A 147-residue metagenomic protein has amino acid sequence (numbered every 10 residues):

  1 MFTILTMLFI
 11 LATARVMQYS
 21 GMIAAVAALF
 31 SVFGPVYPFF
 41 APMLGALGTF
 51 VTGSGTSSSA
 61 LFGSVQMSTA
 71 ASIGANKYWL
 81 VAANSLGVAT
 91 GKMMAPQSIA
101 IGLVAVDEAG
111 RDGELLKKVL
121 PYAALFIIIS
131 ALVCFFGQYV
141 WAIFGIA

Functional and structural regions predicted by a protein language model:
M1-M7, Y37, P121, F126: Helical membrane-embedded segments and adjacent short helical loop/helix-boundary regions of multi-pass membrane
L5-M17, G34-V65: Hydrophobic alpha-helical transmembrane segments of multi-pass integral membrane proteins, predominantly secondary
T6-L8, V36-F50, I73-Q97: Alpha-helical transmembrane segments of multi-pass membrane proteins
A14-V26, V51, C134-G145: Transmembrane helix-loop junctions in multi-pass membrane proteins
M17-I23, T56, Q97, I101: Short glycine/threonine-rich loop-to-helix capping motif typified by GTGT followed within a few residues by an Asp-Pro
Q18-P35, S64-V65, I73: Membrane-interface interhelical connector segments
A28, V51-S85, Y122: Hydrophobic transmembrane alpha-helices that form the pore/transport pathway of multi-pass ion and small-solute
A89-A147: Juxtamembrane and boundary regions of transmembrane helices in multi-pass small-molecule transporters and channels
